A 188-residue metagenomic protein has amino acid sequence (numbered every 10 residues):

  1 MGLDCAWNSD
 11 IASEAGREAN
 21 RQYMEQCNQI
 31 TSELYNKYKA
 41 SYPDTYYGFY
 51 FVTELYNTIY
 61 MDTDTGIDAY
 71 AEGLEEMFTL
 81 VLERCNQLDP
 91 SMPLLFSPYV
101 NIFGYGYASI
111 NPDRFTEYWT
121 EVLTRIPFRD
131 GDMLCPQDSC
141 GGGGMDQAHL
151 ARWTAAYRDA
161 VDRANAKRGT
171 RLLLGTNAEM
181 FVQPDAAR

Functional and structural regions predicted by a protein language model:
M1-R188: Glycan-processing catalytic domains of CAZymes
